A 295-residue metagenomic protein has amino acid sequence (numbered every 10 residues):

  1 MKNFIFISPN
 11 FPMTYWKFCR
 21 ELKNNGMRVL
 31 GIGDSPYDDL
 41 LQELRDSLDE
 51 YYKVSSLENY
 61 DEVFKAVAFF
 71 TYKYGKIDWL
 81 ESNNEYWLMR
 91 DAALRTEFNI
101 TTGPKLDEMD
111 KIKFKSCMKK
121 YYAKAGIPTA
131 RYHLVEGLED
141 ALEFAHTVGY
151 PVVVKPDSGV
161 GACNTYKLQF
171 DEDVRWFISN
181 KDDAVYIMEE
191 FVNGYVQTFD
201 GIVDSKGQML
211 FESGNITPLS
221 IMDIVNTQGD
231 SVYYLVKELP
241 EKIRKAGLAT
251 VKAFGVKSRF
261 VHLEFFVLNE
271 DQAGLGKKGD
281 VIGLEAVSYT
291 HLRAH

Functional and structural regions predicted by a protein language model:
M1-D107: ATP-binding N-terminal substructure of ATP-dependent carboxylate-amine bond-forming enzymes
W16-R20, K119, L142, V174 (+1 more regions): Short amphipathic alpha-helical segments and helix-helix/interface helices
V29, T129, Y186: Hydrophobic anchor at the start of a short beta-strand that flanks the dinucleotide cofactor-binding loop
Y51-L57, H133-E136, L168: Short acidic-hydrophobic, aromatic-tinged amphipathic segments that line or gate anion-handling sites
R95-N164: A conserved helix-loop-beta module that forms one wall/lid of the active-site cleft in ATP-utilizing catalytic domains
K167-V281: Internal nucleotide-binding/catalytic subdomain
V287: Activation of the activation-loop gatekeeper triad in protein kinase-fold domains
T290-H295: Conserved small/polar residues in nucleotide/adenosyl-binding loops
